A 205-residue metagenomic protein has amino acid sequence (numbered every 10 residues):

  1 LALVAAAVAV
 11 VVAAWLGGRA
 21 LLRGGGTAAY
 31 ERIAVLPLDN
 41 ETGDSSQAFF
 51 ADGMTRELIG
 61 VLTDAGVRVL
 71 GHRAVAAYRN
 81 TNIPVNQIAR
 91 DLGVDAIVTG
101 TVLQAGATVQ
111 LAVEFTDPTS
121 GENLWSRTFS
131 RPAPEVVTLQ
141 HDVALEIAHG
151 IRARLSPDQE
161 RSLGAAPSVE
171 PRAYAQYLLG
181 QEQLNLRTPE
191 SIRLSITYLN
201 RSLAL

Functional and structural regions predicted by a protein language model:
A2-L205: Acidic, proline/glycine-rich low-complexity intrinsically disordered segments
